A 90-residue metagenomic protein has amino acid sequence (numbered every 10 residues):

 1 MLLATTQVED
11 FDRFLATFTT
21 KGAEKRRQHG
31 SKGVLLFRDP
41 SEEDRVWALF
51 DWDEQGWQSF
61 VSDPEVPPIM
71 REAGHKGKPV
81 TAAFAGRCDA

Functional and structural regions predicted by a protein language model:
M1-V8, V34-P64: Short, well-ordered beta-strand segments in beta-rich or mixed alpha/beta enzyme and ligand-binding folds
A4-T5, A16, V80: Intrinsically disordered/low-complexity terminal segments and short unstructured peptides
D10-G33, P64-M70: Short amphipathic alpha-helical segments
H29-V46, I69-A90: Glycine-rich beta-strand-turn "strand-cap" elements at beta-sheet edges
